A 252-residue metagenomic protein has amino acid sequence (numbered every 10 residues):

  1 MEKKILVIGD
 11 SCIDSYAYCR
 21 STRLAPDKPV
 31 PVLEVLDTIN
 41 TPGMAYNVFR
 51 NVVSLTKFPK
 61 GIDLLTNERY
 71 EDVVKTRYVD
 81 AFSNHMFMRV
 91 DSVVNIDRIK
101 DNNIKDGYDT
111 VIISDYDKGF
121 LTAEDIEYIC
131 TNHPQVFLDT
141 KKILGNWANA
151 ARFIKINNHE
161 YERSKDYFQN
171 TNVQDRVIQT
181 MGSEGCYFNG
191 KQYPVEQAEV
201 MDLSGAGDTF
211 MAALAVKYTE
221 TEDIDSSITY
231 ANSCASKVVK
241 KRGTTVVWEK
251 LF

Functional and structural regions predicted by a protein language model:
K3-I5, I13-I113, A123-D125, T245-F252: Conserved N-terminal subdomain of the carbohydrate kinase-like
I5-I8, I112-I113, F137, K155 (+2 more regions): Generic enzyme active-site microenvironment
G9, V53, T66, T140 (+1 more regions): Short beta-strand/turn micro-motifs composed of small residues that flank or help shape donor/cofactor-binding pockets
D10-S11, Y116, T209: Active-site metal-binding loops of divalent metal-dependent hydrolases
T22-K28, K75-V93, T110-Q169, E184-G185: Conserved beta-alpha-beta core of the PfkB/ribokinase-like small-molecule kinase fold
D37-M44, D117-L121, F153, E160 (+2 more regions): Catalytic cores of large soluble enzymes that bind and process phosphate-bearing ligands
P59-L64, F153-N158, Y193-V195: Short hydrophobic/aromatic-enriched beta-strand-loop microsegments
V94, G107, D125-A150, K165-F252: Conserved phosphate-binding/catalytic region of the ribokinase-like
